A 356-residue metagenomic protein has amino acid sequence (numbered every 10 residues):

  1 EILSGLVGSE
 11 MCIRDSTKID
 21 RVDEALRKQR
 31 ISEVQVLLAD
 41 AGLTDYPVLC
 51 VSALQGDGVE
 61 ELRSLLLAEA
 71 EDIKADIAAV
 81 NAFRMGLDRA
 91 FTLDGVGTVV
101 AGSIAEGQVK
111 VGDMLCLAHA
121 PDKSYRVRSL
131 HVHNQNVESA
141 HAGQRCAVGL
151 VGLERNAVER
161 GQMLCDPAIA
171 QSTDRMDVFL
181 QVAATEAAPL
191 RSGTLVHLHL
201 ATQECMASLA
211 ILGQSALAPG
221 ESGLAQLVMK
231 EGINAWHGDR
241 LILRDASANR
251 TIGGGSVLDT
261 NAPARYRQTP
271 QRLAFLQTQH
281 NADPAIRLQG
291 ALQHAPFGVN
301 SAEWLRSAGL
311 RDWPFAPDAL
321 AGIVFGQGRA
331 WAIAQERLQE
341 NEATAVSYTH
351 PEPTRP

Functional and structural regions predicted by a protein language model:
E1-G8, I13, H350: Single conserved hydrophobic/aromatic residue that forms the stacking wall/gate of nucleotide- or nucleobase-binding
S9-E10, R14, V22-E33, N81-L87 (+1 more regions): Phosphate/Mg2+-binding loops and adjacent switch elements in nucleotide/diphosphate-handling enzyme cores
R14-L26, L49-D57: G-domain G4 guanine-recognition motif of GTPases
D15-K18, A105, M229: A secondary-structure boundary/capping signal
T17-D20, H133, A142, R329-A330: Short beta-alpha connecting loops at secondary-structure transitions that line or flank enzyme active sites
R21-R27, E33, L153-P351, R355-P356: C-terminal effector modules of nucleic-acid-centric enzymes and ribosome-associated factors
V36-E186: Conserved catalytic-core segments of large NTP-driven translation/proteostasis enzymes
